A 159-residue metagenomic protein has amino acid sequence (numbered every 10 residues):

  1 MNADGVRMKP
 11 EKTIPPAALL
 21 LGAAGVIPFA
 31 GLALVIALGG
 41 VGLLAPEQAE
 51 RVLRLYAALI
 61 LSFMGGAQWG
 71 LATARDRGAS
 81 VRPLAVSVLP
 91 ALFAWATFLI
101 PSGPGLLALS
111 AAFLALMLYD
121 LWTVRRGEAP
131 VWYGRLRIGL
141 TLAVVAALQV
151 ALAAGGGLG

Functional and structural regions predicted by a protein language model:
M1-R7: Short, low-complexity, charge-dense intrinsically disordered segments
P16-G39, L142-A147: The first (N-terminal) embedded transmembrane alpha-helix
A23-A30, V52-L99: Core segments of alpha-helical transmembrane spans in multipass integral membrane proteins
G42-E50, G65-G78, W122-A129: Short juxtamembrane and helix-loop transition motifs at transmembrane-helix boundaries in membrane proteins
V86-A94, L109-W122: Hydrophobic alpha-helical membrane segments
T97-A115, G159: Transmembrane helix-loop-helix
D120-V144: Interfacial loop-to-transmembrane junctions
V150-G159: Juxtamembrane boundary at the C-terminal end of a transmembrane helix
